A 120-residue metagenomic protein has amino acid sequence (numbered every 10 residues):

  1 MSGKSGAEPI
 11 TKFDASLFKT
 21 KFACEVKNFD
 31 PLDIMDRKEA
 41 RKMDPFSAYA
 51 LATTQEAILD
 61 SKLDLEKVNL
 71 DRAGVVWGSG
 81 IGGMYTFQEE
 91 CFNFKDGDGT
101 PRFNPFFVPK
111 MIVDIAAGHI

Functional and structural regions predicted by a protein language model:
M1-H119: Conserved "HGTGT" condensation-loop signature of ketosynthase/thiolase-family condensing enzymes that catalyze
